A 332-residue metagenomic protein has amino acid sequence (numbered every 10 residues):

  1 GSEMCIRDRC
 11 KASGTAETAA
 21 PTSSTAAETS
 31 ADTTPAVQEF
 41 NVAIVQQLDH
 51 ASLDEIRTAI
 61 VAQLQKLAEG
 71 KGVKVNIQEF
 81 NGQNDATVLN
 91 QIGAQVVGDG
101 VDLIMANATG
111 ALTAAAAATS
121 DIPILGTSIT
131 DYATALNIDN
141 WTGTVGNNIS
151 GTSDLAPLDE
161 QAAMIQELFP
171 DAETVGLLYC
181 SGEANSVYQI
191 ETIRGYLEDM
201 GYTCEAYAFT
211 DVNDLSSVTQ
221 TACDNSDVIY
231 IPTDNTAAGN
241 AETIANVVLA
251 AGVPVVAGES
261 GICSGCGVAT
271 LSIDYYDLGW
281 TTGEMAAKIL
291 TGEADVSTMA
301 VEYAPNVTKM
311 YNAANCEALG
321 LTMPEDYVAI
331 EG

Functional and structural regions predicted by a protein language model:
G1-I6: Short, small-residue-biased leader/transition segments that mark boundaries at the very start of proteins
R9-A19, S24: Bacterial lipoprotein signal-peptidase II cleavage site
P35-A62, L67, Q78-T87, G182-S186 (+1 more regions): Extracytoplasmic "Venus flytrap"
I60, S150-L197, D295, M299-N315: An alpha-beta-alpha
Q78-N140, D234-G258: Beta-alpha junction/loop-to-helix N-cap segments that form part of ligand/metal-binding clefts
Y132-T174, I273-A294: Hydrophobic alpha-helical segments within soluble ligand-binding/sensing domains
A184-V253, E259: Pocket-lining segment of extracytoplasmic ligand-binding domains
I262-A314: Flexible loop/turn connectors
